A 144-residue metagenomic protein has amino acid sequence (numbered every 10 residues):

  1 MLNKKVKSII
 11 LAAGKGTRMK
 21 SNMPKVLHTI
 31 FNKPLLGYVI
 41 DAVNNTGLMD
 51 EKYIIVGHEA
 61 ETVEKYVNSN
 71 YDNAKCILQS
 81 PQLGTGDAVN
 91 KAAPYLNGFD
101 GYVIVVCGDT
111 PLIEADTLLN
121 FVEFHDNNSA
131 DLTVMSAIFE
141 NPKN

Functional and structural regions predicted by a protein language model:
M1-K7, P34-C107, L112-E123: Conserved N-terminal catalytic core of the sugar/cofactor nucleotidyltransferase
M1-S21: N-terminal nucleotide-binding beta1-loop-alpha1 segment
L11-A13, V105-C107, T133-F139: Short beta-strand segments
G14, K25, D109: Conserved G/P- and acidic residue-centered "switch" motifs that form tight phosphate/ATP-binding loops in soluble
S21-N22, N144: Short glycine/proline-enriched turns and hinge-like loops at secondary-structure junctions
N22-N32: Short alpha-helical oligomerization interface
L27, C76, L132-V134: Conserved beta-strand scaffold positions in the cores of enzyme catalytic domains, especially in NTP/NDP-utilizing
I113-N144: Conserved core of the sugar-phosphate nucleotidyltransferase
